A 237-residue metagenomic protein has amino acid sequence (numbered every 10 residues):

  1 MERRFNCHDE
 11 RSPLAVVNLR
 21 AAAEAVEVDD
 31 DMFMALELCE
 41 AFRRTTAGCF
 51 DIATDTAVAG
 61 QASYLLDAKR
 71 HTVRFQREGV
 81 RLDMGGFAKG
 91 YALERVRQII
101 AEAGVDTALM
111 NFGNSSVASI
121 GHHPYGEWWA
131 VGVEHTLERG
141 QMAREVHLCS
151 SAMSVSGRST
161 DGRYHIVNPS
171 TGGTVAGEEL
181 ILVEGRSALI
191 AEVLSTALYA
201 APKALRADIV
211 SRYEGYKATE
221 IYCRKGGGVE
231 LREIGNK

Functional and structural regions predicted by a protein language model:
M1-K237: Mature catalytic core of soluble alpha/beta enzymes
